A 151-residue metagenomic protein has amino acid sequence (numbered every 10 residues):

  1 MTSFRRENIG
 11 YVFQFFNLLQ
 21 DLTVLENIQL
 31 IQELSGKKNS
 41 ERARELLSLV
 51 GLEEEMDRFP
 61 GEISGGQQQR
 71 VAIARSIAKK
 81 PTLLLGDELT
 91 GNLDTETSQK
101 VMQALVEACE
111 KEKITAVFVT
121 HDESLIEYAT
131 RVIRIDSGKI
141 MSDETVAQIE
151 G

Functional and structural regions predicted by a protein language model:
M1-Y128, V132-I135: ABC family nucleotide-binding domain
K139-G151: Conserved beta-strand-loop-alpha-helix hinge in the C-terminal portion of ABC ATPase nucleotide-binding domains
